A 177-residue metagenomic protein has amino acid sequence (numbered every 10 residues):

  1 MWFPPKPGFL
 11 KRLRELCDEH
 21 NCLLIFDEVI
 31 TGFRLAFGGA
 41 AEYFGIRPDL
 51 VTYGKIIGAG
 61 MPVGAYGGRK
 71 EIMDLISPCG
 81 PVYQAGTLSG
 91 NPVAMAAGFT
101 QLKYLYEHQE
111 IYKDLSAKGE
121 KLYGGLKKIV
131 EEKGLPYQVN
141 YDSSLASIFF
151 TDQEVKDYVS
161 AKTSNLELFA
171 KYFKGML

Functional and structural regions predicted by a protein language model:
M1-L177: Conserved N-terminal phosphate-binding loop of PLP-dependent enzymes in the Aspartate aminotransferase
